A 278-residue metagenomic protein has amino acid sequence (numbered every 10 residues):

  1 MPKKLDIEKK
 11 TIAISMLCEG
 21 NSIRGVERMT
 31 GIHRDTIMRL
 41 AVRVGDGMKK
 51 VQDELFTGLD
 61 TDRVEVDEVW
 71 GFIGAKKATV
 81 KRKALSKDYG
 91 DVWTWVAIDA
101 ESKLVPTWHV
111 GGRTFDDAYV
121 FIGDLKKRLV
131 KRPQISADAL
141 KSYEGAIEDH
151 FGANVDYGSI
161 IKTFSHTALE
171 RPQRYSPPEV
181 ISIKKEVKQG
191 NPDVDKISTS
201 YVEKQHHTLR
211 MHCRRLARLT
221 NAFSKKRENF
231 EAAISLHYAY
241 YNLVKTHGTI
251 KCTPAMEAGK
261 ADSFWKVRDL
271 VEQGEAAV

Functional and structural regions predicted by a protein language model:
M1-V278: Residue-level recognition of single "structural anchor" positions that define or cap local secondary structure
